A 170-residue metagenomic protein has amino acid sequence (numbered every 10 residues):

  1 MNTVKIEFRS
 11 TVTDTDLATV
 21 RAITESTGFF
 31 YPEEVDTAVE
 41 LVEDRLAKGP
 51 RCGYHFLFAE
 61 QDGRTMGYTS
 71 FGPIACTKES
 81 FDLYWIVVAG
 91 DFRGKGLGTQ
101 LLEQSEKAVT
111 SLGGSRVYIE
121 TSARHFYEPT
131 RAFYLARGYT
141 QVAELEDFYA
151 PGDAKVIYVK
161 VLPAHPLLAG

Functional and structural regions predicted by a protein language model:
I6, S10-Y84, A89-D91, L102-Q104 (+4 more regions): Acetyl-CoA-dependent GNAT
V87, A123-H125: Active-site-proximal loop/turn and secondary-structure-junction residues that shape catalytic pockets, frequently
G96: Conserved G/P- and acidic residue-centered "switch" motifs that form tight phosphate/ATP-binding loops in soluble
T99: Residues forming the Rossmann-fold NAD(P)(H) cofactor-binding site
V109-S122: Conserved GNAT acetyl-CoA-binding A-motif
E120-A123, L135-V156: Conserved catalytic-core motifs of GNAT/GCN5-like acyltransferases
T130: Helix-turn-helix
H165-G170: Acidic/histidine-enriched, glycine/proline-rich intrinsically disordered or flexible terminal extensions
